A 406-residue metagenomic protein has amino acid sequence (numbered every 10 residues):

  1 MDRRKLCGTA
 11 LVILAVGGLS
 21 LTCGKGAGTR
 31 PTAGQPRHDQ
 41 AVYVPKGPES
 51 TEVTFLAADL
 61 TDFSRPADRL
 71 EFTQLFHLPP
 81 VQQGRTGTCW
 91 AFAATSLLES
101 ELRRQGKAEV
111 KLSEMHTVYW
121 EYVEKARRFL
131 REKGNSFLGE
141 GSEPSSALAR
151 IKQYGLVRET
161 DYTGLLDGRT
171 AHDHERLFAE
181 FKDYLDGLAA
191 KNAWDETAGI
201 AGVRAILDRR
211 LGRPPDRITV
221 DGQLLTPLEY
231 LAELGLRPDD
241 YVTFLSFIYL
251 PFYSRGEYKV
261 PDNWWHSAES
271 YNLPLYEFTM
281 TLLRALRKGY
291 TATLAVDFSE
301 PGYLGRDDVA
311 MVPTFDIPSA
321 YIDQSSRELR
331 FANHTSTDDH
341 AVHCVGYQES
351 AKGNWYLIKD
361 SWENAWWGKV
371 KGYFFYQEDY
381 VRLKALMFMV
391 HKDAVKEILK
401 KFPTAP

Functional and structural regions predicted by a protein language model:
M1-A10: Bacterial N-terminal signal peptides that target proteins for export
A10-S20: Bacterial N-terminal signal peptides
G18-Q35: Bacterial Sec-dependent signal peptides at the C-terminal "C-region" and cleavage site
P31-P79: N-terminal regions that are enriched for targeting/export leaders and immediately downstream pro/stem segments
L75-G87, R131-G139, W265-N272, T281-L282 (+1 more regions): Second-shell loop/turn segments in exported
T86, W90-K107: Alpha-helical support elements that line or immediately flank enzyme active sites and cofactor-binding pockets
K111-D221: Papain-like cysteine protease catalytic cores
A201-P406: Active-site signature of cysteine proteases
